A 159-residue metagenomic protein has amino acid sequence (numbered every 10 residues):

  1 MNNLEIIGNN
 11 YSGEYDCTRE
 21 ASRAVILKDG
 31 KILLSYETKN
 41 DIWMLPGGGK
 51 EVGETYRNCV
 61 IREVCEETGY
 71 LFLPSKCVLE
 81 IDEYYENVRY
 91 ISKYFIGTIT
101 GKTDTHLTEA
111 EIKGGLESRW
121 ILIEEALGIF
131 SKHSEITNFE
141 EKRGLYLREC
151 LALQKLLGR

Functional and structural regions predicted by a protein language model:
M1-R23: Acidic, metal-coordinating catalytic segment for phosphate/diphosphate chemistry, firing primarily on the Nudix
D16-T18, E86-I91, A110-G115: A generic structural micro-feature
E20-S22, G30, K93, L116: Change "...and in nucleic-acid phosphodiester-cleaving endonucleases..." to "...and in nucleic-acid processing enzymes
I26-D29, G97-I99: Active-site beta-strand termini and strand-to-loop segments that position acidic
L27-E66: Conserved Nudix-box catalytic region and its N-terminal flanking loop in Nudix hydrolases and closely related
L71-L79: A short coil-to-beta-strand element that immediately follows conserved catalytic motifs
E83-H106, R119, I123: Active-site-adjacent beta-strand/loop module that shapes the phosphate/pyrophosphate-binding cleft
E111-R159: Nudix hydrolase/Nudix homology domain
